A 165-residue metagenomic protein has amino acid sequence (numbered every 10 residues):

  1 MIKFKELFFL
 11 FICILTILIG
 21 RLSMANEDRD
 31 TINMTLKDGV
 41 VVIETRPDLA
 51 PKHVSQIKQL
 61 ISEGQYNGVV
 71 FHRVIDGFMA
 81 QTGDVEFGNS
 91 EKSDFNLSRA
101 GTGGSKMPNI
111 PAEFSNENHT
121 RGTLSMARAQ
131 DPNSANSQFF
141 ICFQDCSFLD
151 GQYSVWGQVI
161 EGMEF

Functional and structural regions predicted by a protein language model:
M1-F9: Bacterial N-terminal signal peptides that target proteins for export
I2, C13-F165: Cyclophilin-like peptidyl-prolyl cis-trans isomerases
